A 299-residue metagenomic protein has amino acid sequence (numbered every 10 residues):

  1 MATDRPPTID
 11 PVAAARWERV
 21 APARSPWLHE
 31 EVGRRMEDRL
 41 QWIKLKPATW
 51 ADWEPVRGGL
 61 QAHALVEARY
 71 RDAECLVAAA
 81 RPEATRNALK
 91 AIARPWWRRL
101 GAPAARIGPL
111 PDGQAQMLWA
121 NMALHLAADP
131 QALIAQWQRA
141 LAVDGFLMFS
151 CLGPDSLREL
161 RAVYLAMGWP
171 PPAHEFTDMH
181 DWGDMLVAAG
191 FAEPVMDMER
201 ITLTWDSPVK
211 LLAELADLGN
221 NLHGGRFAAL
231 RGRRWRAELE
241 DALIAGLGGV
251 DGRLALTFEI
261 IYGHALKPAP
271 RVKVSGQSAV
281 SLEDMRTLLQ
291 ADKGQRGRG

Functional and structural regions predicted by a protein language model:
M1-P47: Class I SAM-dependent methyltransferase Rossmann-like catalytic core, especially the SAM/SAH-binding loop
E37, Q41, V209-G299: C-terminal lobe and adjacent flexible extensions of AdoMet/dcAdoMet transferase-like proteins
E37-P111, M117, A132: Class I SAM-dependent methyltransferase SAM/SAH-binding core
A115-Q131, A135, C151: A short SAM/SAH-binding and catalytic strip from SAM-dependent methyltransferases
Q131-F146: A short glycine-rich, Lys/Arg-flanked "PGG" loop and its adjoining helix->strand segment in the class I
M148-K210, L218-R231: Conserved catalytic/acceptor-binding region of the Class I
